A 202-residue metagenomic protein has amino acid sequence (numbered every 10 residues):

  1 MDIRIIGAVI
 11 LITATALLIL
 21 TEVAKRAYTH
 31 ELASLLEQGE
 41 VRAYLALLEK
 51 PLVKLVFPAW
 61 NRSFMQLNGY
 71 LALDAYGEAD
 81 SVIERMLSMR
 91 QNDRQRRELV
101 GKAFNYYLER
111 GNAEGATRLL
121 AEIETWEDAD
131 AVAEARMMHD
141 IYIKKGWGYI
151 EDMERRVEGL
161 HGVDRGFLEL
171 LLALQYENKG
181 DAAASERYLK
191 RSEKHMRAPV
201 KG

Functional and structural regions predicted by a protein language model:
M1-E31: N-terminal signal-anchor transmembrane alpha helix of single-pass membrane proteins, serving as the membrane-anchoring
L20-H30, L55-F64, N92-G101, E127-M137 (+2 more regions): Generic helix N-cap/helix-start motif at coil->alpha-helix transitions
T21-Q95, L119: N-terminal topogenic membrane-targeting module
L35, Y70, Y107, D140-K144 (+1 more regions): Residue at a conserved register position within TPR or TPR-like alpha-solenoid repeats
Q38, L73, R110, I143-W147 (+1 more regions): Structural motif corresponding to the intra-repeat A-B loop/turn of tetratricopeptide repeats
A43-P51, Y76-S88, N112-E127, G146-H161 (+1 more regions): Alpha-helical repeat scaffolds
V132-E177: Soluble C-terminal extramembrane regulatory/interaction domains of multi-pass membrane proteins
E169-G202: Alpha-helical oligomerization segments
